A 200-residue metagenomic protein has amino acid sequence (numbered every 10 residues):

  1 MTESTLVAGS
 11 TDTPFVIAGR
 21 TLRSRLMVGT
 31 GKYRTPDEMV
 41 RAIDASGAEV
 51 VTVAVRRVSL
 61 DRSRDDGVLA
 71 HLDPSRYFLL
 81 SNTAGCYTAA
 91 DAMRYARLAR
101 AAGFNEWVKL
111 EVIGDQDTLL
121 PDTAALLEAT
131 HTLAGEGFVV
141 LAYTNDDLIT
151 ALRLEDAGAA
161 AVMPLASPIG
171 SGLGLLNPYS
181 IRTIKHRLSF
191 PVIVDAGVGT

Functional and structural regions predicted by a protein language model:
T2-G29, D66-G67: N-terminal amphipathic alpha-helix/helix-capping segment at the start of soluble metabolic enzymes
D12-I17, K32-V50, S63-F78, C86-T200: Alpha/beta enzyme core
G29-T30, A54: Short, well-ordered coil/turn residues at beta-beta hairpins and beta-strand->alpha-helix junctions within
V50-R57: A short beta-strand-loop structural module common to alpha/beta enzyme folds
S59-D61: Short secondary-structure junction/hinge motifs that connect adjacent elements
